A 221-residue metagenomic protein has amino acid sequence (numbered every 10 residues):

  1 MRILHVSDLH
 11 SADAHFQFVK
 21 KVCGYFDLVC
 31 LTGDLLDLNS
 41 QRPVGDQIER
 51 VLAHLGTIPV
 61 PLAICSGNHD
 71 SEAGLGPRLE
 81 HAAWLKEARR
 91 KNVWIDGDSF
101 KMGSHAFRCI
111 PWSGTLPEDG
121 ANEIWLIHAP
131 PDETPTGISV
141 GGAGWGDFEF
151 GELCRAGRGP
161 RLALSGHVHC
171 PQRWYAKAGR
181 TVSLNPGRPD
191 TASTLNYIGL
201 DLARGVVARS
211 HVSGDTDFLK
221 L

Functional and structural regions predicted by a protein language model:
M1-H10, S104-S113, I124-H128, V182-R188 (+1 more regions): Active-site-proximal beta-strand elements of phosphoester/diester hydrolases
I3, L9-Q17, R42, E49-H54 (+6 more regions): Catalytic phosphate/metal-binding cores of nucleic-acid and nucleotide-processing enzymes, i.e., regions that mediate
H5-D8, V29-D34, P61-N68, W94-D96 (+3 more regions): Active-site neighborhood of phospho(di)ester-bond hydrolases with catalytic His/Asp-centered motifs
H10-H15, L36-S40, C65-G76, S99-K101 (+4 more regions): Active-site environment of divalent metal-dependent phosphoester hydrolases
S11-F100: Core catalytic region of metal-dependent phosphoesterases/phosphodiesterases, especially metallo-beta-lactamase-like
Q41-G45, A121-G159: Active-site-proximal segments of metal-dependent phosphoesterases and phosphodiesterases across multiple
A63, V140-V207: Conserved beta-sheet core of the metallophosphoesterase superfamily
P135-G142, R204-L221: A short C-terminal boundary segment appended to hydrolase-like catalytic domains
